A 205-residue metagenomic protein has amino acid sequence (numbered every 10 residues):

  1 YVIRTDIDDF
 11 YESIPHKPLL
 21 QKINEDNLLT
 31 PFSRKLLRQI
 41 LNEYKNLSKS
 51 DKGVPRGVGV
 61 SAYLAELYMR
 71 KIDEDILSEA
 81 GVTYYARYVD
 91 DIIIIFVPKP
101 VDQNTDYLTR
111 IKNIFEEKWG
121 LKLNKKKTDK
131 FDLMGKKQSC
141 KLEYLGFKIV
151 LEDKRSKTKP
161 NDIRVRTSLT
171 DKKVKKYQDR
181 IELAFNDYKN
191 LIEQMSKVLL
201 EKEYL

Functional and structural regions predicted by a protein language model:
Y1-K136, K141: Conserved polymerase palm-domain catalytic core
E143-L205: Active-site and adjacent loop segments of nucleotide-processing enzymes that use two-metal-ion phosphate chemistry
